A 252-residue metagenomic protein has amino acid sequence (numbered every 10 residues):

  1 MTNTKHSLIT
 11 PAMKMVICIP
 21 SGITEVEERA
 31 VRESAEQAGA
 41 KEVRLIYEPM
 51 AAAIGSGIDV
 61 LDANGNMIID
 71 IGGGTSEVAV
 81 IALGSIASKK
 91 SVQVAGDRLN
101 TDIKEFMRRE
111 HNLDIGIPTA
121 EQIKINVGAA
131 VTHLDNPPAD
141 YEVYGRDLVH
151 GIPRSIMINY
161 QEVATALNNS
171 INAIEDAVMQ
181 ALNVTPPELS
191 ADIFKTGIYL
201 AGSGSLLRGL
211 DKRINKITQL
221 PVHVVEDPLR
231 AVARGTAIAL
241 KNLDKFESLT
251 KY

Functional and structural regions predicted by a protein language model:
M1-I71, A79-I198, S205-Y252: Nucleotide/phosphate-binding catalytic cleft detector across ATP-hydrolyzing and phosphate-transferring enzymes
